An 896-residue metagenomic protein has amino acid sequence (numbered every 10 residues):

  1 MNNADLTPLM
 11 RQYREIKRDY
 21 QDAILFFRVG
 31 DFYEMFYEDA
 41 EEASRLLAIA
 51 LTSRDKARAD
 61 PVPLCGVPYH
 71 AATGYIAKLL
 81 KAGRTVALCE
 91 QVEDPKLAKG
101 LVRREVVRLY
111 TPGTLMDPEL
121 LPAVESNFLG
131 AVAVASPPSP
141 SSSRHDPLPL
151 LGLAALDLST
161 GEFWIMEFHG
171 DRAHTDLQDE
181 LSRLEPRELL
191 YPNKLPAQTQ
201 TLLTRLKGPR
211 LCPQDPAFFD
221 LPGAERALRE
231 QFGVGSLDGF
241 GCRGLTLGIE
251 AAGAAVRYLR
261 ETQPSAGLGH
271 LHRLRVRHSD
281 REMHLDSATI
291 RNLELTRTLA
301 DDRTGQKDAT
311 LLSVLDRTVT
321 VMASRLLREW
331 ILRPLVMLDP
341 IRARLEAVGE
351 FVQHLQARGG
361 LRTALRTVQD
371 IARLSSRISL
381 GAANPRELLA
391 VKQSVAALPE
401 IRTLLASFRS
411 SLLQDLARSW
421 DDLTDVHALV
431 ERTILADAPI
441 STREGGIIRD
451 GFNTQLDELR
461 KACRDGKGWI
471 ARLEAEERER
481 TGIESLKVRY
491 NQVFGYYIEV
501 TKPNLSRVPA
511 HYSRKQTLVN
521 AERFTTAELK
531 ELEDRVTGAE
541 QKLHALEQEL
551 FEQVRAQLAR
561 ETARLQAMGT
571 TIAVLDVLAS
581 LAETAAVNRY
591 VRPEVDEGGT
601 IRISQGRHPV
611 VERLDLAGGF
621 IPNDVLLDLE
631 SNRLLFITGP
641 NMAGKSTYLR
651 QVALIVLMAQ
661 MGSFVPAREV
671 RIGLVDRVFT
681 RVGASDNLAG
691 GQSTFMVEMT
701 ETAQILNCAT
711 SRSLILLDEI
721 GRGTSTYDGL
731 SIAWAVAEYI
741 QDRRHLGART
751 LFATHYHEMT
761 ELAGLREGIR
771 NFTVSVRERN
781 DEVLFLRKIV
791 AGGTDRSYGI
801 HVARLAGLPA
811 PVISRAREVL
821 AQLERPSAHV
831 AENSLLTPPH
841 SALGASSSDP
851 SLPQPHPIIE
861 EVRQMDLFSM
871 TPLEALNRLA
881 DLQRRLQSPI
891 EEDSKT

Functional and structural regions predicted by a protein language model:
N2, R11-E15, D22, S141 (+5 more regions): Conserved phosphate-binding elements of NTP-dependent enzyme cores
N2-Q353, G359, T363-R366, D370-S379 (+3 more regions): Charged catalytic and DNA/RNA-contacting regions of genome-maintenance and nucleic-acid-processing enzymes
Y37-A40, P138-L148, L245, V319 (+6 more regions): ATPase nucleotide-binding head domains, primarily ABC-like/P-loop NTPase cores
C89, P112-L121, A266, R409 (+5 more regions): Active-site phosphate-binding and catalytic loops of NTP-dependent enzymes
L380, N384, S394-A397, R418 (+3 more regions): Charged, surface-exposed helical/loop "interaction arms" that form contiguous linear patches used for dimerization
L518, E522-A556: Extended, charged coiled-coil "arm/hinge" scaffolds of SMC/Rad50-like chromosome-maintenance ATPases and other large
P855-T896: C-terminal tails and terminal domains of large nucleic-acid-associated and other macromolecular-machine proteins
